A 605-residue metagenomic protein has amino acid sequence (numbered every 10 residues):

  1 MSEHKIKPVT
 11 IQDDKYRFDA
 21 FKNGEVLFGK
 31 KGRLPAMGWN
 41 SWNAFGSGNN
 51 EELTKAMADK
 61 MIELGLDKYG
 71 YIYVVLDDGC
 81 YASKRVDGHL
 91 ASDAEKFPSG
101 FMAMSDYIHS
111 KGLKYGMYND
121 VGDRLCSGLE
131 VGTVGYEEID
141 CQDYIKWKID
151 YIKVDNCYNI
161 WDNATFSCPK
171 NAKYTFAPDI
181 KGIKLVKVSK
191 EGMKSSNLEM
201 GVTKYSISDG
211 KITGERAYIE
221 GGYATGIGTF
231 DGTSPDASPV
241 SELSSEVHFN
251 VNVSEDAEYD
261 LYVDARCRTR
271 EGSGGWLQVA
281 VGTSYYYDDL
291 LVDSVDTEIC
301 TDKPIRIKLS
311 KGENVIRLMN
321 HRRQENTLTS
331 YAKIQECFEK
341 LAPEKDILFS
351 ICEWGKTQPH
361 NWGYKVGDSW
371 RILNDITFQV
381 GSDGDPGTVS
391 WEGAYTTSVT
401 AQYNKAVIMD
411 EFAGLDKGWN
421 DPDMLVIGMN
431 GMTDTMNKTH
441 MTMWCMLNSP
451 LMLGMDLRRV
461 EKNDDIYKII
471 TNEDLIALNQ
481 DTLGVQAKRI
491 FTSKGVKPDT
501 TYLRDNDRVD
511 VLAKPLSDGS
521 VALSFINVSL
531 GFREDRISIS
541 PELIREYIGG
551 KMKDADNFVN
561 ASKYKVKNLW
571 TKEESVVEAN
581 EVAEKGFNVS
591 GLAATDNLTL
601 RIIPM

Functional and structural regions predicted by a protein language model:
S2-E51, E336-E339, I526: N-terminal module-boundary/linker segments of secreted carbohydrate-active enzymes
P35-S41, G70-D77, K114-N119, D150-D155 (+6 more regions): Structural recognition of the beta-strand scaffold that forms the well-ordered cores of secreted hydrolase catalytic
L53-N163: Aromatic-lined carbohydrate-binding/catalytic grooves of carbohydrate-active enzymes
C168-E325, R533, I544-K563, G586 (+1 more regions): Extracytoplasmic
G221, G226, F230-A237, E411-D423 (+1 more regions): Aromatic- and carboxylate-lined catalytic core of secreted/periplasmic carbohydrate-active enzymes
I316-R317, A579-M605: C-terminal beta-strand-rich structural cap/linker in extracellular carbohydrate-active enzymes
N326-A332, E336-D456: Glycan-recognition surfaces
W444-L447, M452-G454, Y502-K553: Carbohydrate-binding surface patches
